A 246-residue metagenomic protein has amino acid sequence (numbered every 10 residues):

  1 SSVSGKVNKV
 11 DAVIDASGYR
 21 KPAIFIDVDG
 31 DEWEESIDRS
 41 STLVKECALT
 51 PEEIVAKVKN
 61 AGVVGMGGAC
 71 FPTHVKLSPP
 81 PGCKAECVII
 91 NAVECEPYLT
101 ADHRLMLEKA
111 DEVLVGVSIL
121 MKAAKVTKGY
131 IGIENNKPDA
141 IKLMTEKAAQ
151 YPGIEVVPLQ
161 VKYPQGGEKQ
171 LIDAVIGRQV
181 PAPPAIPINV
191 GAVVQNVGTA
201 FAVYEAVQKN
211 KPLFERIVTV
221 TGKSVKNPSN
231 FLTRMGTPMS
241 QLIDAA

Functional and structural regions predicted by a protein language model:
S1-K9: Generic structural motif
K9-F71, G82, P138, Y151: Acidic low-complexity segments
D27, I89-N91, G132, R234: Short beta-strand segments
E34, G65, V88-D102, S224: Gly-rich Lys/Arg/Thr-decorated short loops/hinges at beta-loop-alpha junctions or inter-strand turns that position
H103-D111, N136, G236: Cofactor-cradling patches in redox/metallo enzymes
L107-A123: Histidine-anchored nucleotide/phosphate-binding helix
T127-M239, A245-A246: Hydrophobic alpha-helical positions that pack around
